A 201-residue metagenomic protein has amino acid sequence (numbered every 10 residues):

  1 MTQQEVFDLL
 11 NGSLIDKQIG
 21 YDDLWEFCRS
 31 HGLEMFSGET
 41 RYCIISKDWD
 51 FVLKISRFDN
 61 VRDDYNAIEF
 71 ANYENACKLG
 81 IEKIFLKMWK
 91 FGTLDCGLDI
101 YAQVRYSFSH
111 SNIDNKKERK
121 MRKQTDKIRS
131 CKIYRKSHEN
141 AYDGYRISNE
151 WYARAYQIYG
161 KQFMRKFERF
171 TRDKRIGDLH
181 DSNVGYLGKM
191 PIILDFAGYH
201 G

Functional and structural regions predicted by a protein language model:
T2-W49: ATP-binding glycine-rich phosphate-binding loop
Q3-F7, Y21-L24, S148-Y152, G160-M164: Short amphipathic alpha-helical segments that mediate assembly, nucleic-acid/protein binding, or membrane association
H31, S37-E82, L86: ATP-binding glycine-rich loop module of kinase domains
I45-S46, I55, A102-R105, Y186: Conserved hydrophobic "DFG−1" position in protein kinase catalytic cores
F51, I84, Y101, R175 (+1 more regions): Protein kinase-like catalytic core scaffold
V52-D59, V104-Y106, D195-A197: Active-site ExK catalytic segment of metal-dependent nucleases
G80-G160: Conserved structural core of kinase catalytic domains
R169-G201: Catalytic activation segment of kinase domains across protein kinase-like and atypical kinase folds
